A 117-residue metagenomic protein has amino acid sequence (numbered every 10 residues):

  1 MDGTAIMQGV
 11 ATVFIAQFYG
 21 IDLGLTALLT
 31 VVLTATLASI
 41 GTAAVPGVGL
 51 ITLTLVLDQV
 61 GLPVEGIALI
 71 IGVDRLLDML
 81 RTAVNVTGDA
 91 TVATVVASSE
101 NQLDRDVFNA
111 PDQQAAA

Functional and structural regions predicted by a protein language model:
M1-S39, A93, R105-A115: Helix-loop-helix junctions within the multi-pass membrane cores of secondary transporters/permeases
D2, I15, L33-T36, V60 (+1 more regions): Hydrophobic transmembrane alpha-helices
G3-A11, A43-L53, T87-G88: Transmembrane helix boundary and interhelical junction motifs in multipass membrane proteins
Q17, D58-Q59, S98: Transmembrane helix-loop junction
L28-I40, L50-G61: Small-residue-enriched core segments of transmembrane alpha-helices in multipass membrane transport and channel
L53-D58, E65-I67, G72, T91 (+1 more regions): Canonical bilayer-spanning transmembrane alpha-helix
V73-F108: Membrane-helix cytosolic exit motif
